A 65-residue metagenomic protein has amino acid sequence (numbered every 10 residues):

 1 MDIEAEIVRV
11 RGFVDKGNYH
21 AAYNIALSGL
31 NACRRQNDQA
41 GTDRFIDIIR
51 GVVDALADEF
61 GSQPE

Functional and structural regions predicted by a protein language model:
M1, A21, A40-R44, I48: Structural signature of alpha-solenoid helical repeat junctions
M1-S28, A32: N-terminal acidic leader/helix
I7, R11-F13, T42-I46, A57: N-terminal targeting/docking segments
I7, R35-D38, T42, Q63: Short, structured coil/loop segments at alpha-helix boundaries
A26, L30, R44-I46, E59-G61: Short intrinsically disordered, low-complexity segments
C33, A40, V52-L56: Alpha-helical junction/boundary sensor with strong preference for TPR arrays
I48-E65: Alpha-helical linker/edge segments of TPR/alpha-solenoid repeat scaffolds and analogous pre-/post-domain helices
